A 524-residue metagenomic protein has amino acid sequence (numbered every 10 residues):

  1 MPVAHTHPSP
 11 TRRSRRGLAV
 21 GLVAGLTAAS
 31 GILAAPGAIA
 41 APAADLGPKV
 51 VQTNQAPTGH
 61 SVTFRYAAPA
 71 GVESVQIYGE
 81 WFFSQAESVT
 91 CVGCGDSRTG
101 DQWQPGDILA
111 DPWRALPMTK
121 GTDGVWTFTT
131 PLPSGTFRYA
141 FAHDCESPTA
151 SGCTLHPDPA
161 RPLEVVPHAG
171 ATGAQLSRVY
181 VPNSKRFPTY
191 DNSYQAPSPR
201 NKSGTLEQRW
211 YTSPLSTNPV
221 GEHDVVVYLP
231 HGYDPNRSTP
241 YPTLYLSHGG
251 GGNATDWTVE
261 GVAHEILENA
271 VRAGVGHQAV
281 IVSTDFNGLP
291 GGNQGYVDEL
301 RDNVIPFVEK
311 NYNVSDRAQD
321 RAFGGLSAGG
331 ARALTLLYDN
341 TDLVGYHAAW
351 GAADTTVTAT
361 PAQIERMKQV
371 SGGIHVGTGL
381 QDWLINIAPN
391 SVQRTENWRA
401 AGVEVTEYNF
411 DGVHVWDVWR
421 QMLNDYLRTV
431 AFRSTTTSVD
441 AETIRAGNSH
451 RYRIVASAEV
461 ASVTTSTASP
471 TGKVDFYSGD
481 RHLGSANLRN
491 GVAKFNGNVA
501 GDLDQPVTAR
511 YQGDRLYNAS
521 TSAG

Functional and structural regions predicted by a protein language model:
M1-A41: Secretory targeting and sorting signals
Q55-P57, S61-G135, D144-K185: Aromatic-rich carbohydrate-binding modules that target alpha-glucans
T212-T217, Y245-N311: Cap/lid segment of the alpha/beta-hydrolase catalytic domain
V225-L229, R237-G250: Short beta-strand element of the alpha/beta-hydrolase
G232-T239, L289-S327: Gly/Ser-rich "nucleophile elbow"/oxyanion-hole loop immediately N-terminal to the catalytic nucleophile in hydrolases
A263, K310, D316-Q369: Primarily recognizes the serine-hydrolase "nucleophile elbow" in alpha/beta-hydrolase and SGNH/GDSL folds
G351-N424: The feature captures the conserved acid-bearing segment of alpha/beta-hydrolase catalytic domains
S434-G524: Solvent-exposed beta-strand/loop surfaces, strongest in extracytoplasmic domains of secreted and cell-surface proteins
